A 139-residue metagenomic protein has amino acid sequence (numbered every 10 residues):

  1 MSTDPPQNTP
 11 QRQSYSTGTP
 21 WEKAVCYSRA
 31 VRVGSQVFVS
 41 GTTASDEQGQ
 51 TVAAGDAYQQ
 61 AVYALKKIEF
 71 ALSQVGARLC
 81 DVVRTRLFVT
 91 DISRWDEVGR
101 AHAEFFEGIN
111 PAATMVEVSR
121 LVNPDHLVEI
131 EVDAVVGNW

Functional and structural regions predicted by a protein language model:
M1-K66, F70-V83, V89-W139: N-terminal presequence-like segments and the immediate start of the first folded domain
